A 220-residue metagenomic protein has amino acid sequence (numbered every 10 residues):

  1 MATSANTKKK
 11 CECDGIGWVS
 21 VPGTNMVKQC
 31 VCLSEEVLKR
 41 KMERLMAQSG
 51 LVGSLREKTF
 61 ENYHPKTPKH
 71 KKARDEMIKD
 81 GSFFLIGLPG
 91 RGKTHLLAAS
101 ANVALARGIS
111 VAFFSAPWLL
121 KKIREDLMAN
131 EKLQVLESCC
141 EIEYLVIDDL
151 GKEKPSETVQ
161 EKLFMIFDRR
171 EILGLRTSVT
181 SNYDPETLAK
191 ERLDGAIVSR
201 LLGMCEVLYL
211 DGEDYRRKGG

Functional and structural regions predicted by a protein language model:
M1-K72, G212, G220: A short, basic N-terminal segment
Y63, F114, L208-L210: Hydrophobic residues at beta-strand termini and immediately following loops that shape nucleotide-binding pockets
P68-R74, N102-E141, K154-E157, E161: Short glycine-rich substrate-engagement loop in P-loop NTPases that contacts/grips substrate
D80-A98: Walker A/P-loop nucleotide-binding motif
I109-S110, E141-Y144, L173-V179: Loop/turn-to-beta-strand initiation segments
L119-D126, N130, K152-G220: Replace "adjacent to P-loop NTPase cores in ATP/GTP-dependent enzymes" with "adjacent to NTP-binding cores
